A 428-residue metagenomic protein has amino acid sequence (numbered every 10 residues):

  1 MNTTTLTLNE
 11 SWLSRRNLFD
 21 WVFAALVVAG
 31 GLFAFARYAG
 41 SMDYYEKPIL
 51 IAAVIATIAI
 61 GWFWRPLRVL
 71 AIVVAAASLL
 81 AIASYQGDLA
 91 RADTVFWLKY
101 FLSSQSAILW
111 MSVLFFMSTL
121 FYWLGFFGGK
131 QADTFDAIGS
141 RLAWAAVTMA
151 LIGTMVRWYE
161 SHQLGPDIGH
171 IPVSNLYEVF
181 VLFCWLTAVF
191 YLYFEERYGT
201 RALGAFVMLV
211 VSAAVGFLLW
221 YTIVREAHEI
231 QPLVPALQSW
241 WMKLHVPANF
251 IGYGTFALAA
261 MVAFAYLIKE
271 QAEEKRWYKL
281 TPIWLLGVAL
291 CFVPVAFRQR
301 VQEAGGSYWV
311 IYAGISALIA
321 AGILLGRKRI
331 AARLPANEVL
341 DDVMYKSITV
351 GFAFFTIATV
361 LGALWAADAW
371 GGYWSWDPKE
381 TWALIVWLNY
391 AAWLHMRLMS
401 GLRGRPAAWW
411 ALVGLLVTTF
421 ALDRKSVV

Functional and structural regions predicted by a protein language model:
N9-V95, L109, V113-M117, E274-R327: Transmembrane alpha-helices
W12-L13, A39-K47, Q86-G87, V147-V207 (+2 more regions): Membrane-interface helix-loop-helix modules in multi-pass inner-membrane proteins
P48-I58, I108-F121, V179-L192, P247-A265 (+2 more regions): Hydrophobic cores of alpha-helical transmembrane segments in multi-pass inner/ER membrane proteins, independent
W97-V113, D167-V181, V234-G252, S307 (+2 more regions): Short aromatic-rich membrane-water interface segments that cap or initiate transmembrane helices in multi-pass membrane
G139-A145, F206-V211, Y278-W284, A332-T356 (+1 more regions): Interfacial and helix-entry/exit segments of alpha-helical transmembrane bundles in multi-pass inner-membrane proteins
I168-Y177, L186-G252, K269, K275-R276: Membrane-interface helix-loop-helix junctions at boundaries between adjacent transmembrane segments
V427: Conserved small/polar residues in nucleotide/adenosyl-binding loops
